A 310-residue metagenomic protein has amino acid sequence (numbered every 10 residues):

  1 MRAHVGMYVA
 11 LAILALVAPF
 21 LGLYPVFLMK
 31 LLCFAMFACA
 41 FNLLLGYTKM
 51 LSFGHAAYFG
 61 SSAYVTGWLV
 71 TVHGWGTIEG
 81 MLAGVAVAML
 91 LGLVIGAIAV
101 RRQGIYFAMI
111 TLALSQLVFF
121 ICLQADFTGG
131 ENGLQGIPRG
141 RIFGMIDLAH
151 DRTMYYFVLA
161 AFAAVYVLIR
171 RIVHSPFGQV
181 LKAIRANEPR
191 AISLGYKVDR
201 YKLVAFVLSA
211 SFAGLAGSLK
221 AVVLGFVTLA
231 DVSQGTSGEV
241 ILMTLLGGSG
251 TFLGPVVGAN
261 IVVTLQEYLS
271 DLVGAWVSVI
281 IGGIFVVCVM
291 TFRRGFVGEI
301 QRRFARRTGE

Functional and structural regions predicted by a protein language model:
M1-E310: Transmembrane alpha-helices and adjacent helix-loop boundaries
